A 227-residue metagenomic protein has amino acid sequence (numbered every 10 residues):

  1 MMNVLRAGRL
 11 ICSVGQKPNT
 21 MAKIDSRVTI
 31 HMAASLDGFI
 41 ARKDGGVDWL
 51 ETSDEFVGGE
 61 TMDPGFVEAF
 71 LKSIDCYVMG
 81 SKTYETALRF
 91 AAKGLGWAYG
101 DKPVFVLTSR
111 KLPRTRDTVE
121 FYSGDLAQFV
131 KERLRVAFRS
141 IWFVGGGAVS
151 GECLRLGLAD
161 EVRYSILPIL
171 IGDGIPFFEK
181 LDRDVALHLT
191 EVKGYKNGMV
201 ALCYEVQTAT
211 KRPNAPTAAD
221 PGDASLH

Functional and structural regions predicted by a protein language model:
M2-G8: Extreme N-terminal basic, low-complexity initiation segments that serve as generic localization/processing leaders
V4, P18-H227: Enzymes that bind and transform nitrogen-containing heteroaromatic metabolites
